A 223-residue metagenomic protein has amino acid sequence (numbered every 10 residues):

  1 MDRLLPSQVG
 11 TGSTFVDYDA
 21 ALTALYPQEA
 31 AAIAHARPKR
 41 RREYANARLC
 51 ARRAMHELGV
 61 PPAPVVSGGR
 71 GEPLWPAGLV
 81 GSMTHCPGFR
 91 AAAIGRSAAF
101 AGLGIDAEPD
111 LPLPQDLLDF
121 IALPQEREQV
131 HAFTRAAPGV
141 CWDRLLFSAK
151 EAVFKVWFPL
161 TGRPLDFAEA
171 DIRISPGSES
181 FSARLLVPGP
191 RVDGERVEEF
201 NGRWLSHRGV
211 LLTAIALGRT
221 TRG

Functional and structural regions predicted by a protein language model:
M1-G223: Core catalytic alpha/beta fold that binds nucleotide/phospho-ligands
